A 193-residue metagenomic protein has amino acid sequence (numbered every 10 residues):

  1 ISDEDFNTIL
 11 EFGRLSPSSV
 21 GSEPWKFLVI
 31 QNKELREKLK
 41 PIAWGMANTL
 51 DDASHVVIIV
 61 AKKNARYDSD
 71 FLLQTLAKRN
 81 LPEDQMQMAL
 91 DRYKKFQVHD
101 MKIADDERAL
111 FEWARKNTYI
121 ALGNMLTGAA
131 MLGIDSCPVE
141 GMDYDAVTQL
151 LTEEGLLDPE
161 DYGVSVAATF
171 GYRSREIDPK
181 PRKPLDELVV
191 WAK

Functional and structural regions predicted by a protein language model:
I1-K193: Acidic, surface-exposed loops and disordered segments
